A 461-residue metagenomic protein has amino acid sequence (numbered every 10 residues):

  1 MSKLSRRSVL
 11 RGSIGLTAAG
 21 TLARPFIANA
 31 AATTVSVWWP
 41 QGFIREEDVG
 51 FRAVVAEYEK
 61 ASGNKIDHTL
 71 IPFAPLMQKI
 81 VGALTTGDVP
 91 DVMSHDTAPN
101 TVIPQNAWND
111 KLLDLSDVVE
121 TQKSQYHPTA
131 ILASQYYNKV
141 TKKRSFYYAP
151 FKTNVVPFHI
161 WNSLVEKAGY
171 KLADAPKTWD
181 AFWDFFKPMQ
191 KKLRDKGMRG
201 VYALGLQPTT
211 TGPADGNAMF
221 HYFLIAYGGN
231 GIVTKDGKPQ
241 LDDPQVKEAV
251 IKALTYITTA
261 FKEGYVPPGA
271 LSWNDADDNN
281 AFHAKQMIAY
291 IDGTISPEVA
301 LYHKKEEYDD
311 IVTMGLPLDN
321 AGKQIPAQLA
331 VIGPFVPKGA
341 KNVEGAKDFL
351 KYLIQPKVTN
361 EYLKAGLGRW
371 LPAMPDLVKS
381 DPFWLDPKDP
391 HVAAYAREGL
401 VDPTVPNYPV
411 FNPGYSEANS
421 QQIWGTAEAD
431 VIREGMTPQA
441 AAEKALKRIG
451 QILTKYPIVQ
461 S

Functional and structural regions predicted by a protein language model:
M1-T17: N-terminal secretory signal peptides and thylakoid transit peptides that target proteins across membranes
A32-F43, K65-T69, V92, L204: Short, well-ordered beta-strand elements
T34, K65, E166, K191 (+3 more regions): Conserved C-terminal helix/tail region of periplasmic/extracytoplasmic solute-binding proteins
A53, E57-A133, E166-K177, N280-A289 (+1 more regions): Extracytoplasmic "Venus flytrap"/periplasmic binding protein-like
A98-I160, G216-M219, V312-L316, D386-K388 (+1 more regions): Hinge/lid segment of periplasmic solute-binding proteins
P104, E120, I295-Y308, N320-T426 (+1 more regions): C-terminal lobe and pocket-closing loops of periplasmic/extracytoplasmic Venus-flytrap solute-binding proteins
N138-F151, V156, A181-Q240: Extracytoplasmic/periplasmic solute-binding protein
D184-Q190, T234-L271, L316: Glycine-centered hinge/linker elements that transmit conformational signals in sensory and ligand-binding systems
